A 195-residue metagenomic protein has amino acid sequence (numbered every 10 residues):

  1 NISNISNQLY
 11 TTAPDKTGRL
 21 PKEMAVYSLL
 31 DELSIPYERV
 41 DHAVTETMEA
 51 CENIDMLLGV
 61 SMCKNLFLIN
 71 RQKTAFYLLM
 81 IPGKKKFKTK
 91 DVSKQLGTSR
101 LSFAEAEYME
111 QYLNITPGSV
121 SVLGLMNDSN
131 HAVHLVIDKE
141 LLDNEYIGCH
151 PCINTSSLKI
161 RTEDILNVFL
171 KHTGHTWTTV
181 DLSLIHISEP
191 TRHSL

Functional and structural regions predicted by a protein language model:
N1-V40: Extreme N-terminal tail/first-helix region
E32, M56, K94-L101, I115 (+1 more regions): Short, intrinsically disordered, mixed-charge
S34-E46, T98-E105: Short, well-structured beta-strand/strand-turn elements
C51: Residues that scaffold, gate, or flank divalent-cation-dependent active/transport sites
I54-L78: Short, structured active-site "lid" loops
T74-M109: Helix-adjacent hinge/juxtasegments
L113-L184: Acidic and generally charged, gly/proline-rich low-complexity regions
I185-L195: Single conserved hydrophobic/aromatic residue that forms the stacking wall/gate of nucleotide- or nucleobase-binding
